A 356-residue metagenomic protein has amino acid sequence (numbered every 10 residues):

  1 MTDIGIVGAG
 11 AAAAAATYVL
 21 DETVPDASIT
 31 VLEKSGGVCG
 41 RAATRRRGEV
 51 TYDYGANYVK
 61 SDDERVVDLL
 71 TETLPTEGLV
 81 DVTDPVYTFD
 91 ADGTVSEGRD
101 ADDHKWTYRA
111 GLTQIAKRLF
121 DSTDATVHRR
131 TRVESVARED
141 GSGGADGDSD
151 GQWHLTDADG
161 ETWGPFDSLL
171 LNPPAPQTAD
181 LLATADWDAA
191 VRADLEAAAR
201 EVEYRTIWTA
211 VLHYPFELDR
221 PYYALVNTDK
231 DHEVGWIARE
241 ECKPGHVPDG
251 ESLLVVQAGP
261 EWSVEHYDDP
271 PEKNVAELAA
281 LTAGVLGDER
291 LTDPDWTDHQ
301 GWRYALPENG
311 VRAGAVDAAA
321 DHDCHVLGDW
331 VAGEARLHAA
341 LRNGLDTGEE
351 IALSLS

Functional and structural regions predicted by a protein language model:
T2-D3, D167: Conserved acidic residues
G5-A9, Y18-R47: Glycine-rich FAD pyrophosphate-binding loop
A11, R130-E134, A158-E161: Conserved SAM/SAH-binding loop
A12-A15, E251-S356: Conserved flavin/dinucleotide-binding core of flavoenzymes
C39, W163-Y222, D288-E289: Central helical "cap/lid" subdomain
G40-I115, G144: A conserved beta-strand/loop capping segment in the N-terminal third of enzymes that catalyze redox or closely related
R129-H154: A conserved short coil-to-beta-strand element within the FAD-binding core of flavoproteins
V211-E265, L281-L286: Active-site substrate-recognition segment that forms the wall of the catalytic cavity or substrate channel
